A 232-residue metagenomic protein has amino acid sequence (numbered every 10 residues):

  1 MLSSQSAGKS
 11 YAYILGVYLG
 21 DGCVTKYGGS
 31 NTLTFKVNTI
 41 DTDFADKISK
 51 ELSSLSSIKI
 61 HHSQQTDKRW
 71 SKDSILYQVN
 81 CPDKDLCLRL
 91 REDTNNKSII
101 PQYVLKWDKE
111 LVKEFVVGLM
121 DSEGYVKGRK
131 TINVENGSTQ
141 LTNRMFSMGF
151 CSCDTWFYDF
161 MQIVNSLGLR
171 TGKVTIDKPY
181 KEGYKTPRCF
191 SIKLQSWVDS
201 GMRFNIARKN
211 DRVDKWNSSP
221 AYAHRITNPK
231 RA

Functional and structural regions predicted by a protein language model:
M1-A232: Internal intein/HINT superfamily modules and their associated LAGLIDADG
